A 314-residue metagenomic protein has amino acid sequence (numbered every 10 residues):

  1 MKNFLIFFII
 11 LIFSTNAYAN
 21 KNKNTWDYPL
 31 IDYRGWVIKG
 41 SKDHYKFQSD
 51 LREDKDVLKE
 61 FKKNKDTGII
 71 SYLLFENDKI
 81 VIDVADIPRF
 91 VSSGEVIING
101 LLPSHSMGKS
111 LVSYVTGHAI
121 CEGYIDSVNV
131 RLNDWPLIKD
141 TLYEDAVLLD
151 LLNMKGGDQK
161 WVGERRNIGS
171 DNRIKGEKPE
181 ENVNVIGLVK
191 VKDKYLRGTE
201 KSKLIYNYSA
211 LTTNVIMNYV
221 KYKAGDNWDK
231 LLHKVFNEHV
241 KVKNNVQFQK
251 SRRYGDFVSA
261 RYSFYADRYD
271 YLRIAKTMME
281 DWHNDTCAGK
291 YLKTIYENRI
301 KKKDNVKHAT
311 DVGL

Functional and structural regions predicted by a protein language model:
F4-F13: Sec-dependent N-terminal signal peptides
Y18-G94, E122-D126, N153: N-terminal leader/targeting segments and the immediately adjacent pre-domain N-terminus
D50-D54, T67-G68, G100-G108, I125 (+7 more regions): Solvent-exposed, acidic/flexible segments
K62, G117, N133, L149-N153 (+8 more regions): Non-transmembrane alpha-helical segments in soluble domains of secreted/periplasmic/extracellular proteins
D78, G100-S127, L151, I216-V220 (+1 more regions): Active-site SXXK
V81-V84, N133, E164-S202, D226-N245: Short, charged, amphipathic alpha-helices and their helix-cap/turn boundaries
C121-Q159, K194-G198, Y222-R261, A266 (+1 more regions): Active-site helix/loop module of the DD-peptidase/beta-lactamase fold, centered on the serine-lysine SxxK catalytic
L204-Y206, A224, K230, K241 (+1 more regions): Penicillin-binding protein/beta-lactamase superfamily catalytic region
